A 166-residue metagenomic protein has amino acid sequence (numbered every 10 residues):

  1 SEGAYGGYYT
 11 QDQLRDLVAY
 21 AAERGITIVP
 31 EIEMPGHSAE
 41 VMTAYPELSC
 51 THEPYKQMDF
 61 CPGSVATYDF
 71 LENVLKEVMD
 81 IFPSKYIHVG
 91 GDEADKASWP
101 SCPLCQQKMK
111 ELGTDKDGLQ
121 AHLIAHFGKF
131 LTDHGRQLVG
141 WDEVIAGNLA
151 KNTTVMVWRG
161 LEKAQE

Functional and structural regions predicted by a protein language model:
S1-R136: Substrate-binding cleft of carbohydrate-active enzyme catalytic domains
A44-L48, S98, V139-E166: Substrate-binding cleft/loops of secretory-pathway carbohydrate-active enzymes
